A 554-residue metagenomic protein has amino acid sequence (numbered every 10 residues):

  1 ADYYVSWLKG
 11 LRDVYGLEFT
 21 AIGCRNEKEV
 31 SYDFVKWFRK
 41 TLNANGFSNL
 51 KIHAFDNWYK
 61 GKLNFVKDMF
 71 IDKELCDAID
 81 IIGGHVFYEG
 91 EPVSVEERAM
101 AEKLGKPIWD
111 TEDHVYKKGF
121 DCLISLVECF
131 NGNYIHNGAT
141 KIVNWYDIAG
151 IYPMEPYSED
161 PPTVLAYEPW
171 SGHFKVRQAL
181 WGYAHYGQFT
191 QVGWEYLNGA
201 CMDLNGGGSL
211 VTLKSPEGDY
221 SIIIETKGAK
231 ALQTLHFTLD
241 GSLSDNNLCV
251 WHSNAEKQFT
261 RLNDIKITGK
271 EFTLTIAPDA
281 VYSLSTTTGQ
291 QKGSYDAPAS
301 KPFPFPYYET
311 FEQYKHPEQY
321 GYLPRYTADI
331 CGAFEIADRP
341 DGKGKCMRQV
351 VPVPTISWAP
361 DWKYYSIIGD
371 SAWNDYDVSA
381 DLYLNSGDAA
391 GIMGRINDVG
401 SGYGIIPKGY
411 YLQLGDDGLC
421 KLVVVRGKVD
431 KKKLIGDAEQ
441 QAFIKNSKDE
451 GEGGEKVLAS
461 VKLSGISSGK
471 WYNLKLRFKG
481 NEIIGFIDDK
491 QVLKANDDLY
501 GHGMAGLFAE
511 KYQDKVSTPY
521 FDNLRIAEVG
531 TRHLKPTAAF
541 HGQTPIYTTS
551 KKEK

Functional and structural regions predicted by a protein language model:
D2-A21, R25-K117: Active-site neighborhood of glycoside hydrolase catalytic domains
D110-G208: Aromatic/acidic polysaccharide-binding cleft in carbohydrate-active enzymes
H185-Q188, E225-K227, D240, Q313 (+3 more regions): Solvent-exposed strand-to-loop "edge" motifs in beta-rich extracellular domains
Q191, Y196-N246: Carbohydrate-binding surface patches
I223-K345, V353-D361, D377, C420 (+7 more regions): C-terminal beta-sandwich/jelly-roll accessory domains of carbohydrate-active enzymes
A333, D341-G344, V351-K428: Secretory/extracellular carbohydrate-interaction modules and structurally similar beta-sandwich "look-alikes"
K470-I484: Localized edge beta-strand/strand-to-loop motifs within extracellular or lumenal beta-rich domains
F486-A505: Short, solvent-exposed beta-strand-to-loop segments that form ligand-recognition rims of beta-rich domains
